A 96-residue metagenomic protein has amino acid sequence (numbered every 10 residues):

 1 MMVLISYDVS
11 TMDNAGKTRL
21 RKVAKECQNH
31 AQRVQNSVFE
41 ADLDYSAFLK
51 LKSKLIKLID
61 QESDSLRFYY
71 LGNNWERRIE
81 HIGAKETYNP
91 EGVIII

Functional and structural regions predicted by a protein language model:
M1-V38, D42, S46-A47: Extended, hydrophobic alpha-helical segments
A15, L49-L51, R78: Short acidic, gly/pro-rich beta-turn/loop elements at beta-sheet edges and active-site/ligand-binding grooves
K25-E26, K52-K57, E80-G83: Intrinsically disordered, low-complexity boundary segments flanking structured domains
Q35-S65, Y70-G72: Short, intrinsically disordered low-complexity segments
I59-I96: C-terminal structural segments of small proteins and small subunits
